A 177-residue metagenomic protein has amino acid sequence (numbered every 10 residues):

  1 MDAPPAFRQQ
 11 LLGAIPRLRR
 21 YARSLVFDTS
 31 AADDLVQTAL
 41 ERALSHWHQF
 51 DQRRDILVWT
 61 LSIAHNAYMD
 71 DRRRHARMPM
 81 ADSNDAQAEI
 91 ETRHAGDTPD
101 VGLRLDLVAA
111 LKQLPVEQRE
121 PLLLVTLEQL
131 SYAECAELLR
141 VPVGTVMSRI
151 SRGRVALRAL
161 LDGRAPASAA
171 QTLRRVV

Functional and structural regions predicted by a protein language model:
M1-R20, S30-D33, L44: A short, charge-rich alpha-helical start-of-domain segment used by transcription regulators
D34-E41, R54-N66: Structural recognition of an alpha-helix C-terminal capping motif at a helix-to-coil junction
T38-D55, R74-A76: Sigma70-family region 2
Q49-D51, L61-S83, P99-D100, A159 (+1 more regions): Arg/Lys-rich amphipathic alpha helix in sigma70-family domain 2
D70, M78-R104, S131, Q171-R175: Internal acidic/polar
D106-P115: Short amphipathic alpha-helical boundary/capping segments
P121-V125: A short pre-motif secondary-structure segment
L139-G163: DNA-recognition helix of helix-turn-helix
